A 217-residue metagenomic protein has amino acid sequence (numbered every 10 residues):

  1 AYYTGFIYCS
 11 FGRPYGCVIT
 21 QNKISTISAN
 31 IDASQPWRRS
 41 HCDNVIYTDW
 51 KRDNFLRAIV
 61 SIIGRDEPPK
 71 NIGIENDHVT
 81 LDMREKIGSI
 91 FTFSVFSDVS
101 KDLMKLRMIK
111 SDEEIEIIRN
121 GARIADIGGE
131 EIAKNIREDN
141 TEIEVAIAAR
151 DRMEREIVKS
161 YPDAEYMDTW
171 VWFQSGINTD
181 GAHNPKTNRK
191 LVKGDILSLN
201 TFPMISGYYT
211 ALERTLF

Functional and structural regions predicted by a protein language model:
A1-S61, I127-G128, S160-Y161: N-terminal accessory/capping or targeting/presequence segment of soluble
Y3-F11, S100-K105, I109, E142-F217: Short catalytic-site patches enriched in acidic/histidine residues that coordinate or position cofactors/metals
Y8-S10, C42-N44, G88-T92, R189-K190: Short, solvent-exposed amphipathic alpha-helical segments in soluble enzyme and RNA/protein-processing domains
Y15-G16, K23-S25, N71, V95 (+2 more regions): Structural motif
I24, D32-S34, T80, M104 (+1 more regions): Surface-exposed, flexible loop/turn segments at secondary-structure boundaries
S40, E67, I127, V192 (+1 more regions): Structured loop/turn residues at beta-strand edges in well-structured enzyme cores
W50-D53, D77-H78, N178, M204-S206: Short, surface-exposed acidic/glycine-rich loop or hinge patches that mediate macromolecular interfaces
N54-P162: Flexible, acidic/His-enriched mid-domain "rim/lid" segments that flank
